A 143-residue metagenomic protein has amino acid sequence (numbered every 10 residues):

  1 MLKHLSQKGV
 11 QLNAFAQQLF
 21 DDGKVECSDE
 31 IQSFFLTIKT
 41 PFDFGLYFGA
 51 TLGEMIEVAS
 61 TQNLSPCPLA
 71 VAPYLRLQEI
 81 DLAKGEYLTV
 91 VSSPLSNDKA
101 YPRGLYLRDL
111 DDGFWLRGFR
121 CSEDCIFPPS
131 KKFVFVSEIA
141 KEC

Functional and structural regions predicted by a protein language model:
M1-C143: A binding-site-centric feature that preferentially detects glycan-recognition modules on secreted/surface proteins
